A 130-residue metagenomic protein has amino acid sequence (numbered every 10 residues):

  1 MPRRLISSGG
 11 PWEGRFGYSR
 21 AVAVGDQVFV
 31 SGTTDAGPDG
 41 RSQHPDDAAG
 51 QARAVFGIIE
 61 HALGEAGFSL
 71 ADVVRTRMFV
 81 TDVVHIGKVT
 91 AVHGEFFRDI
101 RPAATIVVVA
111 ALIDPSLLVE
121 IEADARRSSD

Functional and structural regions predicted by a protein language model:
M1-G57, H61-V74, V80-D130: N-terminal presequence-like segments and the immediate start of the first folded domain
